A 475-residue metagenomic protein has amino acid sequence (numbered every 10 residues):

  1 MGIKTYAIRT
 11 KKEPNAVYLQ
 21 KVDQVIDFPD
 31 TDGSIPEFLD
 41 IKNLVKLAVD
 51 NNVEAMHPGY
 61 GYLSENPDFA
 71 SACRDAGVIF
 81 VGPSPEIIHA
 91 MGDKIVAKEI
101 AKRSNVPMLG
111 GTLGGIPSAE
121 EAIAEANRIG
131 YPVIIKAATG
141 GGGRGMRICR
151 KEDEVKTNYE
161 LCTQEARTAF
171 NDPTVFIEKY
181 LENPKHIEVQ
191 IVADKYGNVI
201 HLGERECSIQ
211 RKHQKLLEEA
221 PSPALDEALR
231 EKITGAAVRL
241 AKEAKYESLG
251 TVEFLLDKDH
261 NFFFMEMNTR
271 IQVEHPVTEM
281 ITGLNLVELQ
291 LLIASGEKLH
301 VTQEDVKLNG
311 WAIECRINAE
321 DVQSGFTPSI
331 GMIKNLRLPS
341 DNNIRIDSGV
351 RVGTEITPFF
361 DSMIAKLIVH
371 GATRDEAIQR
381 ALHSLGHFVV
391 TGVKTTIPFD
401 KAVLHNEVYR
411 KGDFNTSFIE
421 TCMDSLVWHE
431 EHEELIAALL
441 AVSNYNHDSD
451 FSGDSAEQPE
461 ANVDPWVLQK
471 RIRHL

Functional and structural regions predicted by a protein language model:
M1-V252, L256-N268, Q272: N-terminal beta-alpha lobe that positions the nucleotide/phosphoryl donor in ATP/NTP-coupled carboxylate activation
P276-T278, T282-L475: Catalytic cores of soluble metabolic enzymes centered on carboxylation/carboxyl-transfer
